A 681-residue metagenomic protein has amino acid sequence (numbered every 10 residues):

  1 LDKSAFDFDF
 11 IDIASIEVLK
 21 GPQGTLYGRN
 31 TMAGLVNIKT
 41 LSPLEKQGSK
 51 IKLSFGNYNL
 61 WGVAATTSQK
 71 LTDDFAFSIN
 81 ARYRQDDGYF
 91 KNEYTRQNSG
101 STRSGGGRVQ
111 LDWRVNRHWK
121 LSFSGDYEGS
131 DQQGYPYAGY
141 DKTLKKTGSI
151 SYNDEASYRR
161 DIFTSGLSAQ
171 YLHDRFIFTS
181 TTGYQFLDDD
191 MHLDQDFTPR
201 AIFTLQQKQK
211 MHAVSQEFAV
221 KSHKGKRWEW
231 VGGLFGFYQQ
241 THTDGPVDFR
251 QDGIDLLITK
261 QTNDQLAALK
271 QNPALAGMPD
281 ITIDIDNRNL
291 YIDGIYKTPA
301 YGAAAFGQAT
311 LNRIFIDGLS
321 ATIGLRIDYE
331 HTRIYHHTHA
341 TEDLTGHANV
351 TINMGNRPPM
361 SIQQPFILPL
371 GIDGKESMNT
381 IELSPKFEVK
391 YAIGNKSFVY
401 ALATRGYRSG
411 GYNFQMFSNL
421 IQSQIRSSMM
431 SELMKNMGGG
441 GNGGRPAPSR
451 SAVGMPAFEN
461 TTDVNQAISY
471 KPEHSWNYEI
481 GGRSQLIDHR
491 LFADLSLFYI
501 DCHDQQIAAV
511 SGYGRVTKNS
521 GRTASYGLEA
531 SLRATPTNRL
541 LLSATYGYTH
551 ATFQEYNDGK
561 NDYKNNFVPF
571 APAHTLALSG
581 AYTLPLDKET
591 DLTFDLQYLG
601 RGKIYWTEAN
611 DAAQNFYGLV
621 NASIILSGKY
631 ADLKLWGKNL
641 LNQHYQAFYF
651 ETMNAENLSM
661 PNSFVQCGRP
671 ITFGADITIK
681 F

Functional and structural regions predicted by a protein language model:
L1-K20: Short acidic/polar hinge/loop motifs at secondary-structure boundaries that mediate gating or recognition
I11-A14, T25-N92, Q97-G107, H118 (+4 more regions): Outer-membrane beta-barrel translocator/receptor signature
T40, L53-N57, Y83-D87, Y127-D131 (+15 more regions): Transmembrane beta-strands of outer-membrane beta-barrel pores
E45-K46, S54, T66, K70-D154 (+5 more regions): Periplasmic-side early beta-strands and strand-to-turn transitions of outer-membrane beta-barrels
K91-N98, Y135-S151, D196-T204, D248-D293 (+5 more regions): Solvent-exposed loop segments that connect transmembrane elements
S168-L193, Y400, R426-N519, A524-Y526 (+1 more regions): Membrane-embedded beta-barrel scaffold of Gram-negative outer-membrane proteins
K221, G225-R227, V231-F235, F315 (+3 more regions): Gram-negative outer-membrane beta-barrel transporters
T241, Y407, T537-L542, L599-T607 (+1 more regions): C-terminal beta-signal and adjacent terminal beta-strands/loops of Gram-negative outer-membrane beta-barrel proteins
